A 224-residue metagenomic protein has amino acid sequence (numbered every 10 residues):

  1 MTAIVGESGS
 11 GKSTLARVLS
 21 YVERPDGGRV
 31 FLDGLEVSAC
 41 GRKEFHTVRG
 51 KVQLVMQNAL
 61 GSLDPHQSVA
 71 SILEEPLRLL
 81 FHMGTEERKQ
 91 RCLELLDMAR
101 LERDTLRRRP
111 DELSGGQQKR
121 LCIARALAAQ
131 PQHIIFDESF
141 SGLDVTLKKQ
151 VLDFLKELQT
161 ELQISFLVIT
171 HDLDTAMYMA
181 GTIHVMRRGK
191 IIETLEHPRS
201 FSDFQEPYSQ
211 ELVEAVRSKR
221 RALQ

Functional and structural regions predicted by a protein language model:
S20: Helix-to-loop junction immediately C-terminal to a conserved catalytic motif
G28-E36, E193: Conserved ABC transporter NBD signature motif
V37-Q53, S71, L79, S200-F204: ABC ATPase NBD coupling module
E87-D104, E214: Conserved ABC ATPase "signature" region
R109-L113, Q117: Conserved ABC ATPase signature
A176-Y178: A short, surface-exposed alpha-helical micro-motif characterized by mixed small hydrophobic and charged/polar residues
S202-Q224: C-terminal boundary and immediately downstream tail of ABC-type ATPase nucleotide-binding domains
